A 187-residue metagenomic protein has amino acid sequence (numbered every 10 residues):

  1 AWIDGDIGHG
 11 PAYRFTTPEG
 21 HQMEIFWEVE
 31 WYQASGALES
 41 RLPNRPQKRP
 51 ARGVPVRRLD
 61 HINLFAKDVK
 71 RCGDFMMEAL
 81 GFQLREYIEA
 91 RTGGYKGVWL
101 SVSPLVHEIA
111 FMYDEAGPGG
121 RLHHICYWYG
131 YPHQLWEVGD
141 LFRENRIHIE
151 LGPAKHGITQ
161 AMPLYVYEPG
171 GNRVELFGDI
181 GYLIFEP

Functional and structural regions predicted by a protein language model:
A1, P11-T17, R58-K67, G117-N145 (+1 more regions): Vicinal oxygen chelate
A1-P55, K96-W99, R146-P187: Vicinal oxygen chelate
G5, Y87-I88, E115: A conserved beta-strand-loop-helix scaffold within acyl/acetyltransferase catalytic domains
H21, H61, H107-I109, H124 (+1 more regions): Histidine-centered active-site/metal-ligand motif
F26, F75-M77, W99-S101, I109-D114 (+5 more regions): A structural feature that tracks compact, well-ordered secondary-structure segments with a strong bias toward
A37-K70, Q83, L122-Y127: N-terminal beta-strand motif that seeds the catalytic metal site of vicinal oxygen chelate
R52, E108-D114, G120: Solvent-exposed, charged amphipathic helical/linker segments at domain boundaries
L64-V106: Core segments of cupin and vicinal oxygen chelate
